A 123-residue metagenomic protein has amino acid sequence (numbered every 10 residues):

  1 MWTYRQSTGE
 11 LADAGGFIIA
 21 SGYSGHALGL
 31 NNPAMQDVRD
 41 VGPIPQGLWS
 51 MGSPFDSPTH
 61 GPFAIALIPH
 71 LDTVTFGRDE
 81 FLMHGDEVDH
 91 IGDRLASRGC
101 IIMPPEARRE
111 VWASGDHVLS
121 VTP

Functional and structural regions predicted by a protein language model:
M1-F81: Gly/Pro-biased beta-strand-loop elements
L48, S53-P123: Exported/periplasmic cell-wall-interacting domains
